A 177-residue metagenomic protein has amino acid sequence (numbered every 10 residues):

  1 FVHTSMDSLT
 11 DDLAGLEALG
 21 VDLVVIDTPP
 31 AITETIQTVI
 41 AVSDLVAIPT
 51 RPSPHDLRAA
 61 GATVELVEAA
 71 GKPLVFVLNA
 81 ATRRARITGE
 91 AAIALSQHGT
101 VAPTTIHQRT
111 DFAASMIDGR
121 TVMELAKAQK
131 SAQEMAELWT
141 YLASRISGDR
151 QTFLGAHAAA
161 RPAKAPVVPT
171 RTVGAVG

Functional and structural regions predicted by a protein language model:
V2-M6, L13-I36: Switch II (G3) loop of P-loop NTPases
E17, A31-P54: Inter-motif core of Ras-like GTPase G domains
A18-V24, P162, V168-T170: Catalytic phosphate/metal-binding cores of nucleic-acid and nucleotide-processing enzymes, i.e., regions that mediate
V42-D44, A70-L74, G99-A102: Short glycine-/polar-rich loops that comprise or flank the Walker A/P-loop and associated switch/sensor motifs
L57-A80: Conserved C-terminal guanine-recognition region of P-loop GTPase G domains, centered on the G4
T82, A92-R120: Beta-strand-loop-alpha "switch" segments that mediate conformational coupling across diverse proteins
M116-E137: C-terminal boundary of histidine-terminating zinc-finger modules
